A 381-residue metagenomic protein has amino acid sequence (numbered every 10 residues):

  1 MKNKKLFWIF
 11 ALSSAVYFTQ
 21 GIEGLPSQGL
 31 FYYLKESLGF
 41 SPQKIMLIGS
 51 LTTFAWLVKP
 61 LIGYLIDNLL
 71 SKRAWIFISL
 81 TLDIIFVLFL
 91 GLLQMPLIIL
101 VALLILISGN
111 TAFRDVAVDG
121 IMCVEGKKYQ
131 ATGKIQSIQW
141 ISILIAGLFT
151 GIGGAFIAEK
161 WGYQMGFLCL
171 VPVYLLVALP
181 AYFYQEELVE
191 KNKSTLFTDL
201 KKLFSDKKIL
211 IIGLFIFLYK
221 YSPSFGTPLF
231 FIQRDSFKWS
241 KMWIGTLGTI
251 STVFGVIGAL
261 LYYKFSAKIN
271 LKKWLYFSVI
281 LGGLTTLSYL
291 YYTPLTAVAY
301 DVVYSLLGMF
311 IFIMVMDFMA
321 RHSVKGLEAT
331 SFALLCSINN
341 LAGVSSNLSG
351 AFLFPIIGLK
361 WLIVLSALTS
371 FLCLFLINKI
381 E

Functional and structural regions predicted by a protein language model:
M1-L6, E186-L214: Juxtamembrane intracellular "pre-TM" segments in multi-pass secondary transporters
K2-W56, L210-F215, Y219-F237, I244: Helix-loop boundary and gating motifs at the non-cytosolic
L57-S71, A158, I257-L271, F354-P355: Helix-to-loop junctions at the C-terminal end of transmembrane segments in multipass secondary transporters
F77, T81-M95, I280-T293: C-terminal ends and interior cores of transmembrane alpha-helices in multi-pass membrane transporters/permeases
L90-G91, Y174-Y184, L359-E381: Multi-pass alpha-helical transporter architecture, strongest for 12-TM Major Facilitator/SLC carriers used
F113-G126, F310-V324: Intracellular juxtamembrane helix-capping segments at the cytosolic ends of symmetry-related transmembrane helices
K272-V315: C-terminal transmembrane helical hairpin of 12-TM major facilitator-type secondary transporters
G326-P355: A late C-terminal transmembrane helix in Major Facilitator Superfamily
